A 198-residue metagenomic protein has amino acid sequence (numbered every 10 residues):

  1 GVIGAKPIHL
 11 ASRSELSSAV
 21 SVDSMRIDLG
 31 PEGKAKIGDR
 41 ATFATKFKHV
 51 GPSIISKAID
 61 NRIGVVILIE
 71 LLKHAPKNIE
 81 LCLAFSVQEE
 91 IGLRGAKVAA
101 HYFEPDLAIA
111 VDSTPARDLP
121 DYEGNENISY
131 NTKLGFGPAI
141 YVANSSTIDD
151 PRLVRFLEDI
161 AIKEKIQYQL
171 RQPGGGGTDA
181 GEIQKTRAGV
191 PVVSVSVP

Functional and structural regions predicted by a protein language model:
G1-P198: N-terminal hydrophobic/helix-forming segments and targeting peptides
